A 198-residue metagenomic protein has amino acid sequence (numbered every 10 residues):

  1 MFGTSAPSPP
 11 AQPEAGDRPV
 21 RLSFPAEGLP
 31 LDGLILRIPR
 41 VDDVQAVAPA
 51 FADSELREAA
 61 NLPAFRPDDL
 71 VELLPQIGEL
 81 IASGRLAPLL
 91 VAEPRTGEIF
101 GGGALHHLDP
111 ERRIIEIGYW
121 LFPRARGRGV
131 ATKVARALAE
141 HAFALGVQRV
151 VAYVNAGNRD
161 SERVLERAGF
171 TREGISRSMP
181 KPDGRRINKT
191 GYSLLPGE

Functional and structural regions predicted by a protein language model:
M1-E55, P88, A92-E198: Acyl-donor (CoA/ACP) binding surface of acyl/acetyltransferases
F51, A60, I81-A82: Hydrophobic residues in alpha-helical segments
E55-Q76, A87-L89: Conserved GNAT-fold acetyl-CoA-binding loop/helix
Q76-E79, M179-P180: Short, P/G- and charge-enriched loop/turn segments at secondary-structure junctions
E79-R85, F170: Short loop/turn motifs at secondary-structure junctions and domain boundaries
